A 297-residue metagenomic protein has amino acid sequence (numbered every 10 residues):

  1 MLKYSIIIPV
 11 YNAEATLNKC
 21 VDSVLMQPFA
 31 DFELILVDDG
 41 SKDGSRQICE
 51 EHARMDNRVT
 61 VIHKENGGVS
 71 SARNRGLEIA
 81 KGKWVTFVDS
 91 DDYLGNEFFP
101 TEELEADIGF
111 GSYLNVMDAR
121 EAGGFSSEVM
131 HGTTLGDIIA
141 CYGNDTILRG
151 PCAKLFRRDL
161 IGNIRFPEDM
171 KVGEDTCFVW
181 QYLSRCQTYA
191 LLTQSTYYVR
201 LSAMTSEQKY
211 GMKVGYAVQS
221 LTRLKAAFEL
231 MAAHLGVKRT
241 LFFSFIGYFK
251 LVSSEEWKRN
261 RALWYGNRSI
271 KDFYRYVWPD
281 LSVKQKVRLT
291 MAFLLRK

Functional and structural regions predicted by a protein language model:
M1-A217: Nucleotide-sugar donor-binding/catalytic module of glycosyltransferases that assemble extracellular/cell-envelope
Q47, V59, L155, K209 (+5 more regions): Positively charged, low-complexity intrinsically disordered regions
R54, V69, A106, G150 (+8 more regions): General helical secondary-structure elements
N66, I147, Y216, F243 (+3 more regions): Helix-centric, low-specificity signal for extended rod-like, repetitive segments
C141, A227, F293: Residues that form generic nucleotide/phosphate-binding pockets
T146-F156, E229-T240, S282-T290: Noncatalytic linker/hinge segments flanking ATPase motor cores
S195-A203, Q208-L235, R239, I246-G247 (+2 more regions): Catalytic core of nucleotide-sugar-dependent glycosyltransferases
S253-K297: Membrane-interface aromatic/basic loop that binds lipid-linked glycans or pyrophosphate carriers, typified by
